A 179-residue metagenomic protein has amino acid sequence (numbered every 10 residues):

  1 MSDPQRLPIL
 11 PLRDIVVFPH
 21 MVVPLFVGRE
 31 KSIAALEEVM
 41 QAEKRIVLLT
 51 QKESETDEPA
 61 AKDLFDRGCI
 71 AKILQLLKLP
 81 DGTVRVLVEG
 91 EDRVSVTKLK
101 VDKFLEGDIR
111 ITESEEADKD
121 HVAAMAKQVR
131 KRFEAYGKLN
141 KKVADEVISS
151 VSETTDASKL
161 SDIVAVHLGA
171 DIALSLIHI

Functional and structural regions predicted by a protein language model:
M1-I177: N-terminal low-complexity, acidic/polar interaction/targeting segments
